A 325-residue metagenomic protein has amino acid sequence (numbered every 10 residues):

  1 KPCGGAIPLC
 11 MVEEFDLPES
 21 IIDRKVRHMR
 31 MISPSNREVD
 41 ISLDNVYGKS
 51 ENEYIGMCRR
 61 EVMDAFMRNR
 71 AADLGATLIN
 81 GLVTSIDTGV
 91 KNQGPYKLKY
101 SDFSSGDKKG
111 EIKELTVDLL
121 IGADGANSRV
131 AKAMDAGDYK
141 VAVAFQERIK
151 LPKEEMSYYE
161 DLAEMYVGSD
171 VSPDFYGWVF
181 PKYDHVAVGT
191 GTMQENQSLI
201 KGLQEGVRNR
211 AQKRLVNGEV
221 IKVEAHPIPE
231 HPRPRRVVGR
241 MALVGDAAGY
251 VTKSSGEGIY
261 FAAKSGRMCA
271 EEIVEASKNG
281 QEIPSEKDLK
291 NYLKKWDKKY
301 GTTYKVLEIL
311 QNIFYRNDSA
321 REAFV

Functional and structural regions predicted by a protein language model:
K1-N36: N-terminal FAD cofactor-binding segment of flavoenzymes
A6, V62, F66, G125 (+1 more regions): Short amphipathic alpha-helical face segments that pack within enzyme cores and frequently flank/anchor catalytic
R37-Y47, G110, E114-D118: Short amphipathic beta-strand/extended segments with alternating polar/hydrophobic composition
V46-R70, M193-G202: Short beta-strand to alpha-helix junction loop
N69-E219, P232, G249-Y250: Predominantly flavin-linked oxidoreductase catalytic cores and closely associated redox partners
S85, Q194-I273, P284: FAD/FMN-dependent oxidoreductases across multiple families
V274-V325: C-terminal helical "tail/cap" subdomain of flavin- and related membrane-associated enzymes
